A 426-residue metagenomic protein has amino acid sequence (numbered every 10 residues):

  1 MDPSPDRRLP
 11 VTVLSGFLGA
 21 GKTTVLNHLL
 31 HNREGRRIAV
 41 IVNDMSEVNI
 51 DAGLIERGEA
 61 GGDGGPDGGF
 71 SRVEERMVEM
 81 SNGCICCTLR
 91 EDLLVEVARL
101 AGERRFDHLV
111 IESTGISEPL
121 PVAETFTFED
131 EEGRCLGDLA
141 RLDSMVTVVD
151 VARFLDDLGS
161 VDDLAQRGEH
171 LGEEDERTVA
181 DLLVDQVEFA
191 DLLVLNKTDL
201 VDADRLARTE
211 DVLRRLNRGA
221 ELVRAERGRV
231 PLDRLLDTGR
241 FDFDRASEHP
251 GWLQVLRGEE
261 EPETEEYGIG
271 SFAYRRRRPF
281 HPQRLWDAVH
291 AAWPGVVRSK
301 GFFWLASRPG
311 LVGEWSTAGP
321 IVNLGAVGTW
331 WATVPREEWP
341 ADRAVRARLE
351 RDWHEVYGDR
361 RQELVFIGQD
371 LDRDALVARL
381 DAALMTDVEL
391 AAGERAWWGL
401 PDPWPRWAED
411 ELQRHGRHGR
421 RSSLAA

Functional and structural regions predicted by a protein language model:
D2-P3, D163-E363, L371-R373, A382-A426: C-terminal accessory "lid"/substrate-recognition subdomains
D2-S15, A20, T24-D181: Nucleotide-state-sensitive switch-loop elements of NTP-binding domains
T24, H28, R99, P121 (+4 more regions): Alpha-helical scaffold segments in soluble metabolic enzymes
D51, E96, V122, T209 (+2 more regions): Hydrophobic side chains in well-ordered alpha-helices
G53-E59, D211-L213, A378-D381: Short, aromatic/basic amphipathic alpha-helical patches
